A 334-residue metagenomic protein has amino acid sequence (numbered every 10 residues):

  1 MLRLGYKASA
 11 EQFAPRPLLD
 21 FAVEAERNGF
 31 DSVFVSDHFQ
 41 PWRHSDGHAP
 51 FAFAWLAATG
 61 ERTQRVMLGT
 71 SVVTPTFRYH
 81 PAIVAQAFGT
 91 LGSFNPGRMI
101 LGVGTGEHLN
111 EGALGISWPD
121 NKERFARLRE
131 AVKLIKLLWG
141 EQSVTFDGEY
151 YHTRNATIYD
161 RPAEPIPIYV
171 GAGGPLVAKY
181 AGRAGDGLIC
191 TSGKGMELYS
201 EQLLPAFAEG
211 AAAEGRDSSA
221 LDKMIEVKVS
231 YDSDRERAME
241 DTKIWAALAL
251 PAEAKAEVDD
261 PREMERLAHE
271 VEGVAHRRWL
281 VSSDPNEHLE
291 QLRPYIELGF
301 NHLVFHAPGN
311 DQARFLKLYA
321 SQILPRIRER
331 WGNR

Functional and structural regions predicted by a protein language model:
M1-R334: Active-site-adjacent structural elements that line small-molecule/cofactor binding pockets in enzymes
